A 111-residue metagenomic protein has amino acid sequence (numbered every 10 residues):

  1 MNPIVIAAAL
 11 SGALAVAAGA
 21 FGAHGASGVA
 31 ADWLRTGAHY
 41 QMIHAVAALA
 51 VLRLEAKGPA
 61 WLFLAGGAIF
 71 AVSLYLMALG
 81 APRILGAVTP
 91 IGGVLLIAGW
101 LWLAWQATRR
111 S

Functional and structural regions predicted by a protein language model:
M1-S111: Polytopic transmembrane helical bundles with strong interfacial aromatic enrichment
